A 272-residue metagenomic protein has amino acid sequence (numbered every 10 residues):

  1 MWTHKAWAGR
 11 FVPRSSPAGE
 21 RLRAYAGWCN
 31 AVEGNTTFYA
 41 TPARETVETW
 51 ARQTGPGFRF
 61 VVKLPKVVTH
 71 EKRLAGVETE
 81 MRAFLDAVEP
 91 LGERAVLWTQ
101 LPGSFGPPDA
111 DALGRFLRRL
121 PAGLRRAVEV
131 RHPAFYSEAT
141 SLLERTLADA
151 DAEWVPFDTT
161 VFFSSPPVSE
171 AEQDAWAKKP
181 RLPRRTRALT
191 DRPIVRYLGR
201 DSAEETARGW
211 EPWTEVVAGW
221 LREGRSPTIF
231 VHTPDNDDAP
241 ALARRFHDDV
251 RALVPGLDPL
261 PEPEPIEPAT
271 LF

Functional and structural regions predicted by a protein language model:
M1-F272: Residues lining hydrophobic/aromatic ligand-binding pockets adjacent to catalytic sites
